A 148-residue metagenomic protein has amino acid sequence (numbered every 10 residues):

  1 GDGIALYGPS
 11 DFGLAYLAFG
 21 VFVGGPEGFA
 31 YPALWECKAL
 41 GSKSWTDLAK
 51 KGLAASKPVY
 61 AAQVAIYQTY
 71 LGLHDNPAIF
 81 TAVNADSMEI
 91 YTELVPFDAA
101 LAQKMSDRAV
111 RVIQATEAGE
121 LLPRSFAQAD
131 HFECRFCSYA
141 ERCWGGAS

Functional and structural regions predicted by a protein language model:
G3-K51, Y67: Conserved catalytic cores of phosphodiester-cleaving nucleases, focusing on short active-site segments
S42, D47-A61, I66-S148: Metal-dependent nuclease catalytic regions and adjoining charged, substrate-binding loops involved in nucleic-acid end
